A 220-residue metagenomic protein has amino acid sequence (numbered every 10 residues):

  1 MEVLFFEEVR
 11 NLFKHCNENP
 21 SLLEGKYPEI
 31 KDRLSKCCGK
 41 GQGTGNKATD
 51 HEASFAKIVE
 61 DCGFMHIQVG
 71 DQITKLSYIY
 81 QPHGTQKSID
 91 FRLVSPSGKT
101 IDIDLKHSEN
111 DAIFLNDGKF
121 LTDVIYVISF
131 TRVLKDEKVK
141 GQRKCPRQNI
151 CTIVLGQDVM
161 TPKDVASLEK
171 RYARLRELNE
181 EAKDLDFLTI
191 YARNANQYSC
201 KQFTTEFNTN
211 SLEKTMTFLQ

Functional and structural regions predicted by a protein language model:
M1-I89, L93-I101, H107-Q220: Nucleic-acid endonuclease domains
